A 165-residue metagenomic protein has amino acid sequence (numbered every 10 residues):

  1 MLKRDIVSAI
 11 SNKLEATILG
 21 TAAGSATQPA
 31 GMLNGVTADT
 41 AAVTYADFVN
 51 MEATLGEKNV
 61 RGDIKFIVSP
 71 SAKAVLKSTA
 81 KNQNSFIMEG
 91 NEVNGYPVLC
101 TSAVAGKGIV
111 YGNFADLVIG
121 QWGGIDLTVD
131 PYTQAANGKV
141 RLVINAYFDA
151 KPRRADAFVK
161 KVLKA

Functional and structural regions predicted by a protein language model:
M1-A165: Structured, hydrophobic secondary-structure cores that serve as assembly/anchoring elements
